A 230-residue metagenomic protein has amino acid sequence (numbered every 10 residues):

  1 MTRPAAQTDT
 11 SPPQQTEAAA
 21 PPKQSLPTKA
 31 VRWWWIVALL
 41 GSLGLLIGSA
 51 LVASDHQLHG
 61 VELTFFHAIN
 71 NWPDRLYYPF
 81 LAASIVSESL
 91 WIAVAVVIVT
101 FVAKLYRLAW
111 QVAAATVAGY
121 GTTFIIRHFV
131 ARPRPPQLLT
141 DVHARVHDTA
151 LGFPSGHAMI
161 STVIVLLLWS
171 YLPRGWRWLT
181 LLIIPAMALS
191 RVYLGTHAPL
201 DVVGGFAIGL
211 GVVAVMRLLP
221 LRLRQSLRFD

Functional and structural regions predicted by a protein language model:
T2-W91, R127-R145: N-terminal transmembrane-helix/juxtamembrane module of multi-pass inner/ER membrane proteins
P21-Q24, I98-R107, L168-P173, V215-L221: Structural signal for the C-terminal ends of transmembrane alpha-helices and the immediately following loop
A30, N70-Y77, L81, T100 (+2 more regions): Membrane-helix interfacial "entry" motifs
R32-L39, V94-T122: Interfacial segments of alpha-helical transmembrane regions
L45-S49, V117-I125, I183-T196: Aromatic-anchored segments of alpha-helical transmembrane domains
S84-K104, I160-T162: Hydrophobic alpha-helical transmembrane segments
A113-I125, A207, G211-V215: Hydrophobic, lipid-facing residues on alpha-helical transmembrane segments of integral membrane proteins
L139-D230: Membrane-embedded catalytic cores of phosphoryl/pyrophosphoryl-handling enzymes
